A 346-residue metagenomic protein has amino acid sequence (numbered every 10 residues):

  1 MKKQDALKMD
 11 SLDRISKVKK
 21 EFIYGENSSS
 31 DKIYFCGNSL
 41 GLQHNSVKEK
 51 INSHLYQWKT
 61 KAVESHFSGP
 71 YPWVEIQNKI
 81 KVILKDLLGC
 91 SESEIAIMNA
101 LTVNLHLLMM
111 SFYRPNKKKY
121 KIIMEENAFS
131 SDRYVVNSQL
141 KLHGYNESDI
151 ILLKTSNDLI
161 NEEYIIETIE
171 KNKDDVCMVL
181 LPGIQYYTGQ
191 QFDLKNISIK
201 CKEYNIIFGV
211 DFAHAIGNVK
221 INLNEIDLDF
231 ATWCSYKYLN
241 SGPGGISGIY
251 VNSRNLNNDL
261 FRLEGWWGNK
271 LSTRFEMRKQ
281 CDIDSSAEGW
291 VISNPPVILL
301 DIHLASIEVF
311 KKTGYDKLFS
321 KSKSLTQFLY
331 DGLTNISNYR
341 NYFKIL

Functional and structural regions predicted by a protein language model:
M1-L346: Pyridoxal 5′-phosphate
